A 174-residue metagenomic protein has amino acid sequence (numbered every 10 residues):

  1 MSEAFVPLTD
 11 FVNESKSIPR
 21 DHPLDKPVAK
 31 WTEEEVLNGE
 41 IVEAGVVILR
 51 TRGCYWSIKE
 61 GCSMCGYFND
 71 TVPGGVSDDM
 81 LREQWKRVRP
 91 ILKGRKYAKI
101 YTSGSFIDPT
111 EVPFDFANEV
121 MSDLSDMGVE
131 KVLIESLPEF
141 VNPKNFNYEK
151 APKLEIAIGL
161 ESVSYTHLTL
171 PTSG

Functional and structural regions predicted by a protein language model:
E3-V6, P23-P27, C54-K59, S63-A157 (+1 more regions): Conserved Radical SAM active-site core
P7-L24: Short, Gly/Pro- and small/polar-rich lid/capping loops
K16-R20, E34-L37, G128-V132: N-terminal start-of-chain detector that recognizes signal peptides and the immediate post-cleavage beginning
D21-T51: Short, charged low-complexity linear segments at domain edges
T166-T172: Conserved small/polar residues in nucleotide/adenosyl-binding loops
